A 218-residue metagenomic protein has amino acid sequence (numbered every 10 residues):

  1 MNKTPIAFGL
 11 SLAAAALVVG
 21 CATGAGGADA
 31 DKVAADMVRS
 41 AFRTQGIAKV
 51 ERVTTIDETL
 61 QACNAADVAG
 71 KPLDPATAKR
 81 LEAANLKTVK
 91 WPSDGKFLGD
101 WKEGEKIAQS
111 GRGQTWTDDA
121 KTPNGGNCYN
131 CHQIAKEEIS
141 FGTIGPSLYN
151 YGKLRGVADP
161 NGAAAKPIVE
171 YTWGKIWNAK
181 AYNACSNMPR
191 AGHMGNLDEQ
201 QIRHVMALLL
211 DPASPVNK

Functional and structural regions predicted by a protein language model:
M1-L10: Bacterial N-terminal signal peptides that target proteins for export
A15-Q114, K175, L208-K218: Post-cleavage N-terminal segment of exported redox proteins
D29-V33, A41-R43, G99-E103, Y129-N130 (+2 more regions): Extracytoplasmic electron-transfer domains, predominantly the class I c-type cytochrome c fold
D94, A120-T122, A191-L197: A glycine-rich, coil/turn loop motif that links secondary-structure elements
Q114-T117, E137-F141, P215-V216: Secretory-pathway/luminal and periplasmic proteins that interact with or process carbohydrate-rich
W116-G126: Local sequence-structure signature of Cys/Sec-based thiol-disulfide redox active-site neighborhoods
